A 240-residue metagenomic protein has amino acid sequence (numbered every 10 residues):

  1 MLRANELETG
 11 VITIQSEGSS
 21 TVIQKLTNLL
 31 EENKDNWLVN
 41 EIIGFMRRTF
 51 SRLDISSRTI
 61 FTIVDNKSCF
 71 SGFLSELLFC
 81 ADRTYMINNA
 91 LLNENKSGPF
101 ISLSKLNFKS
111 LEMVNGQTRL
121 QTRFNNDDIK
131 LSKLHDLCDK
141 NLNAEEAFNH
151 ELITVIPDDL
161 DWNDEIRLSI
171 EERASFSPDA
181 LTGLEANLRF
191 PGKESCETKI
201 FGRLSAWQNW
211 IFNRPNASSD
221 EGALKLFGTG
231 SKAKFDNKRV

Functional and structural regions predicted by a protein language model:
M1-L77, T84-N93, H135-E146, L160 (+2 more regions): C-terminal alpha-helix plus adjacent terminal tail
I55-T59, N125-I129, N149-E151: Short, surface-exposed connector motifs at secondary-structure boundaries
S71-L134: CoA-thioester-processing core
N125, D158-D159: Helix-capping/helix-break motifs at membrane-protein junctions, especially on the cytosolic side just before or after
L152, P157-D158: Ankyrin repeat (ANK) tandem arrays and their immediately adjacent linkers/low-complexity segments
